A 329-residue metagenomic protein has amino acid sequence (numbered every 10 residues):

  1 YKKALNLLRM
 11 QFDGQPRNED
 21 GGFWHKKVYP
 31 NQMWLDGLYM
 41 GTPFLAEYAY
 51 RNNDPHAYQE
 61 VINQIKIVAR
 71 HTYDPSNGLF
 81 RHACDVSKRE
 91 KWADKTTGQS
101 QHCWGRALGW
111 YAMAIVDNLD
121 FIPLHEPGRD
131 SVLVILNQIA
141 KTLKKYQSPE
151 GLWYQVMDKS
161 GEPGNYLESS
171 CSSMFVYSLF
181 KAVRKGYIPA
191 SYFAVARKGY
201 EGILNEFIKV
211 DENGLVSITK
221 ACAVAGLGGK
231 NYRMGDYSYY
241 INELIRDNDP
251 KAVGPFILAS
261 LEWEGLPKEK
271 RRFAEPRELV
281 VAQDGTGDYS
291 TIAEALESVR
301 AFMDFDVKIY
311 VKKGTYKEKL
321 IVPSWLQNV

Functional and structural regions predicted by a protein language model:
Y1, G21, L167, C171 (+2 more regions): CBM-like carbohydrate-recognition segments
Y1, H25-L38, A93-M113, L124 (+5 more regions): Solvent-exposed loop and edge beta-strand segments that line ligand/cofactor-binding and catalytic clefts
Y1-R9, A49-I62, L119-K144, A182-K198 (+2 more regions): Structural helix-adjacent loops and short alpha-helical linkers that scaffold large soluble proteins
K3-G22, Q59-C84, K88-K91, L133-G151 (+1 more regions): Long, well-ordered core segments of solenoidal/helical folds
L38-M40, A46, Y58, I62 (+9 more regions): His/Met- and acidic-residue-enriched segments that coordinate or traffic transition-metal cofactors and support
R271-E297: Right-handed parallel beta-helix/beta-solenoid
G287, Y316-E318: Extracellular beta-strand scaffolds
F302-Y310, E318-V329: Beta-solenoid repeat scaffold
